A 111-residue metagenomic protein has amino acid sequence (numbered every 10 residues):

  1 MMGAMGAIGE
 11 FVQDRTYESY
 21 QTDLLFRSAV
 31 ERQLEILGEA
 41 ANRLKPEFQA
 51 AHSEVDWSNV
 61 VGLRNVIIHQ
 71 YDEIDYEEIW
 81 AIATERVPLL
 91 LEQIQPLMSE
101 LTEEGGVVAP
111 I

Functional and structural regions predicted by a protein language model:
M2-I111: Solvent-exposed interaction patches of small proteins and small membrane subunits
